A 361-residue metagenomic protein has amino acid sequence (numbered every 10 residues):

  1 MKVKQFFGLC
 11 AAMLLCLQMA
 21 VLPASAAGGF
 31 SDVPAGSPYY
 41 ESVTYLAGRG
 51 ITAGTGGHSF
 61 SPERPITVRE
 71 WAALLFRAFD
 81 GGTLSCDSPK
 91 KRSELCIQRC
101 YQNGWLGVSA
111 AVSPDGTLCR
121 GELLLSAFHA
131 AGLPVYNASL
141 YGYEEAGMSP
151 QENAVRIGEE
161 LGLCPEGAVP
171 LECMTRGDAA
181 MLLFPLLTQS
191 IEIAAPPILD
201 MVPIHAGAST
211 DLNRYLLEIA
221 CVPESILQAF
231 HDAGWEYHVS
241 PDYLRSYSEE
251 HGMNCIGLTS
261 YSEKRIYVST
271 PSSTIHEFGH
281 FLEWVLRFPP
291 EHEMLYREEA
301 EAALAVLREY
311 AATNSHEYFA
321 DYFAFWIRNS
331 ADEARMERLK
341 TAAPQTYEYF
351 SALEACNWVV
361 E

Functional and structural regions predicted by a protein language model:
V3-S25: Sec-dependent N-terminal signal peptides of Gram-positive bacterial secreted proteins and lipoproteins
G8, P165-A168, I266, T270: Residue-level detector of transmembrane insertion/anchoring sites
L17-P197: N-terminal propeptides
A27-G28, P197-S209: Acidic/histidine-rich, surface-exposed loop or edge segments in extracytoplasmic proteins
E63, D115, L171, G207 (+2 more regions): Pocket-edge positions in alpha/beta enzyme catalytic cores
K91, S149, G207-T210, L217 (+1 more regions): Alpha-helix boundary/N-cap detector
L199-I204, N213, A220-E361: Active-site-flanking segments in enzyme catalytic domains
